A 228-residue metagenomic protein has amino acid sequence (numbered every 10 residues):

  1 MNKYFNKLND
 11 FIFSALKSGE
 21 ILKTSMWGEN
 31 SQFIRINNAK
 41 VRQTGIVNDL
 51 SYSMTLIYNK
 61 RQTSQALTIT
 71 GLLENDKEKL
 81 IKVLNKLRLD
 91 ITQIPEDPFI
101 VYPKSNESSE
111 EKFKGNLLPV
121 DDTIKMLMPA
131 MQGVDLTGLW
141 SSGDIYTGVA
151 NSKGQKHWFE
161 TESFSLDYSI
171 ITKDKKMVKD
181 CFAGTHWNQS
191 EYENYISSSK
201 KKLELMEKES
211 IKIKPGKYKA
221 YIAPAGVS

Functional and structural regions predicted by a protein language model:
Y4-F13, G19-F33, K77-F159, N194-P224: Acidic low-complexity segments
E29-S31, I57-R61, K173-K175, A225-V227: Short, glycine-/Ser/Thr-/acidic-enriched flexible segments
Q32-R88: N-terminal alpha-helical targeting/anchoring segments
A39, N151-Q155, K175: Detector for glycine-centered tight turns/loop "hinges" at secondary-structure junctions
N48-N59, H157-G184: Short beta-strand elements
S64-L73, P103-L117, K176-Y192: Short His/Asp/Glu-rich catalytic/ion-coordination signatures at enzyme active sites or charged loops
